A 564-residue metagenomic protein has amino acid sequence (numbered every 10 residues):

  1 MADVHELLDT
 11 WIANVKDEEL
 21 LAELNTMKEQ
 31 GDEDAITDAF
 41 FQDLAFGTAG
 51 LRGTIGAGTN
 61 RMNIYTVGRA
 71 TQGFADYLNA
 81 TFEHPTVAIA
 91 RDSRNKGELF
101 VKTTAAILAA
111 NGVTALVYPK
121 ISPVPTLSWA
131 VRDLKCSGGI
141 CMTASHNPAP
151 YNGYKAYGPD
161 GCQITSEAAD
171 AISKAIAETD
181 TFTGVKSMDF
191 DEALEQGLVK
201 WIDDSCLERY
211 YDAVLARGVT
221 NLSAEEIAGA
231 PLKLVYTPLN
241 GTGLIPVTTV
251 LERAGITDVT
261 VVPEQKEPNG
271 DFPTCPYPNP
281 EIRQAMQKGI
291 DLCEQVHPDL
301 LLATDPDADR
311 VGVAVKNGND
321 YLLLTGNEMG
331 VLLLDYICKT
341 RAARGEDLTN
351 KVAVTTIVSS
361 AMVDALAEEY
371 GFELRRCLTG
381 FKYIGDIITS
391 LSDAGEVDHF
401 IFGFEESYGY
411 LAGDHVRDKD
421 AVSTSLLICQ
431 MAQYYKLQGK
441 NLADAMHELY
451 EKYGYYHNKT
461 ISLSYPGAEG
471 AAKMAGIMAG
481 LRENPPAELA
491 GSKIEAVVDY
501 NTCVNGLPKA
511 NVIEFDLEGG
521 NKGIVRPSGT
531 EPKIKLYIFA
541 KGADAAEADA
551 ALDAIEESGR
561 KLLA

Functional and structural regions predicted by a protein language model:
D3-T104, N111, A193-P231, T242: An N-terminal, well-structured beta->alpha segment
W11-V15, E19, A35-L44, N152-A285 (+1 more regions): Gly/Ser/Thr-enriched, mixed-charge loops and adjacent short helices that form phosphate/oxyanion-binding elements
F40-N60, A144-S145, P238-V250, P306 (+3 more regions): Conserved phosphate/anionic-ligand binding catalytic regions in large, soluble enzymes, centered on
T86-D92, K233-Y236, L411, F539: Short glycine-rich or small-residue beta-strand-to-loop segments that form or flank ligand, phosphate, metal/Fe-S
A88-Y151, R253-V313: N-terminal small/polar loop signature for handling phosphorylated ligands or for N-terminal nucleophile
T126-G184, P306, N317, E406: Active-site phosphate-binding/coordination module
P159-C162, K174, D180, D291-T355 (+1 more regions): Replace "Mg2+/Mn2+-dependent" with "divalent metal-dependent
E294, P298-L300, D320, T340-R526 (+3 more regions): Phosphate-binding and adjacent anionic-ligand microenvironments
